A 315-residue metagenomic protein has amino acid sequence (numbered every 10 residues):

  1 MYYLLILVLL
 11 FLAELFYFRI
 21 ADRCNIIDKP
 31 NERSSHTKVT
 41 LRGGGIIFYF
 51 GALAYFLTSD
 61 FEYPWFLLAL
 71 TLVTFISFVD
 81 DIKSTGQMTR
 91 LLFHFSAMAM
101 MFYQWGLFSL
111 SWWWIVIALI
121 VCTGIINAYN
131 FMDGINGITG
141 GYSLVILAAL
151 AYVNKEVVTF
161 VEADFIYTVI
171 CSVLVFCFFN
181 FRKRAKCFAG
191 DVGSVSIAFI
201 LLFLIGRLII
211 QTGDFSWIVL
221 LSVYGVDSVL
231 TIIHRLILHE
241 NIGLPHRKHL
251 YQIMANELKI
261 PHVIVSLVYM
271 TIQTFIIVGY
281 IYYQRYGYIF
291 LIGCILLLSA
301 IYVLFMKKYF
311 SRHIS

Functional and structural regions predicted by a protein language model:
M1-V229: "…together with the soluble PPM/PP2C metallo-phosphatase catalytic core" -> "…together with the soluble PPM/PP2C
L15-L41, I232-V263: Cytosolic, membrane-interface loops and tails of multi-pass inner-membrane proteins
R19-C24, K183, L236, V303-S315: Membrane-interface capping segments at transmembrane-helix boundaries
I76, Q87-A97, I289-S315: Alpha-helical transmembrane segments and their immediate juxtamembrane interface regions
G86, G190, S222, I260-V268 (+1 more regions): Membrane-interface starts of transmembrane alpha-helices
V169, P261-V278: Hydrophobic membrane-spanning alpha-helices of multi-pass integral membrane proteins
V226-I242, F305-F310: Membrane-helix cytosolic exit motif
V278-C294: Extracellular/periplasmic helix-loop-helix junctions in multi-pass membrane proteins
